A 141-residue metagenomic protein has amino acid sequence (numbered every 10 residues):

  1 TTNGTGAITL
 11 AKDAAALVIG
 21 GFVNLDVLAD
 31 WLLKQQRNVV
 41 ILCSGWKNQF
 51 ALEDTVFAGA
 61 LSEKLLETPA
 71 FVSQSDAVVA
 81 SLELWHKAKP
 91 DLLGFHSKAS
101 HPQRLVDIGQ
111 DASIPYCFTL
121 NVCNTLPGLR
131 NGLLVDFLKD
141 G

Functional and structural regions predicted by a protein language model:
T1-A16, T55-G141: Long, charged alpha-helical interface segments
T1-N38, C43-W46: Acidic/Gly/His-enriched mid-domain segments of enzyme catalytic cores or analogous surface patches that mediate
W31, F50, P69: Double-stranded RNA-binding/processing signature
S44-D54: Phosphate/ribose-phosphate-bearing ligand recognition and processing surfaces, centered on ADP-ribose/NAD(+/P+) systems
